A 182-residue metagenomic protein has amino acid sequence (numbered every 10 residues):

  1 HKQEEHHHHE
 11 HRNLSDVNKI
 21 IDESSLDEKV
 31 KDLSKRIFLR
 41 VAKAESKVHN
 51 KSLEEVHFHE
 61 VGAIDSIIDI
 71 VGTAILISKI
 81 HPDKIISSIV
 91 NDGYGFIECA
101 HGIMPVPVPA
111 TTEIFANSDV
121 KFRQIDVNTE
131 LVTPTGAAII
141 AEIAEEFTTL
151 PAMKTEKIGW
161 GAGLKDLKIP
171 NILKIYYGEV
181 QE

Functional and structural regions predicted by a protein language model:
H1-V48, V108, N117-K121, V127-T129 (+2 more regions): Glycine-rich nucleotide/cofactor/substrate-binding loop typically near the N-terminus or early in the first domain
N18, A74, T112: Short glycine-/small-residue-rich flexible loop motifs, especially phosphate/cofactor-binding loops
E45, L76-I77, I140: Broad structural signal for hydrophobic residues in well-ordered alpha-helices, predominantly aliphatic
K51, E55: ATP-binding glycine-rich loop module of kinase domains
V56-I64, G95, N128-T129: Conserved short loop/turn motifs at secondary-structure junctions
F58-H81: Conserved phosphate/anionic-ligand binding catalytic regions in large, soluble enzymes, centered on
P82-Q181: Mobile "lid/hinge" segments at catalytic clefts and subdomain interfaces of large enzymes
